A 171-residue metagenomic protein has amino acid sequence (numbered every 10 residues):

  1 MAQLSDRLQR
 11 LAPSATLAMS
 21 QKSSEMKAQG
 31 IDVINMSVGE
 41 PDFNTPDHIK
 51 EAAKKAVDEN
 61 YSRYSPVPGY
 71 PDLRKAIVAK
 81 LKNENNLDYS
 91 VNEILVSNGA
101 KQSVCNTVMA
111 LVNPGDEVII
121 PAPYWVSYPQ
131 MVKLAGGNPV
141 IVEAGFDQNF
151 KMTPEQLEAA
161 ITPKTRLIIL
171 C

Functional and structural regions predicted by a protein language model:
S5-G99, N106: N-terminal small-domain helix-loop-helix segment of the aminotransferase-like
K22, T107, Q156-A160: CheY-like receiver
D32, D116-E117, N138, K164-L167: Structural signature of beta-strand start/N-cap positions in the alpha/beta core of ABC transporter nucleotide-binding
D88-I94, P114-E117, P163-K164: Short acidic capping loops at alpha-helix termini that bridge into adjacent secondary structure
A110-V132: Conserved PLP-anchoring active-site segment centered on the Schiff-base-forming lysine
A122, I141-G145: Short beta->alpha connector loops at strand-helix junctions that form conserved, small/polar/Pro-enriched
L134-V140: A short helix-loop-beta submotif of the ANL/AMP-binding
F146-C171: Active-site phosphate-binding strand-loop segment of PLP-dependent enzymes
